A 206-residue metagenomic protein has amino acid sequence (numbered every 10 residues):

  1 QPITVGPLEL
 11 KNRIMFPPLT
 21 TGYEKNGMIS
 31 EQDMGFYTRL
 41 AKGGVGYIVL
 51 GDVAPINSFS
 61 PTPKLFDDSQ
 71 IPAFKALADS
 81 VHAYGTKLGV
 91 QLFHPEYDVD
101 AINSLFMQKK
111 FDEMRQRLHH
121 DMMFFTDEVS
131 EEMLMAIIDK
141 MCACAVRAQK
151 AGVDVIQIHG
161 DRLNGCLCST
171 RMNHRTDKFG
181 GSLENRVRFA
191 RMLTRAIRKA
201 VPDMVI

Functional and structural regions predicted by a protein language model:
Q1-I206: Flavin-dependent oxidoreductase catalytic cores
